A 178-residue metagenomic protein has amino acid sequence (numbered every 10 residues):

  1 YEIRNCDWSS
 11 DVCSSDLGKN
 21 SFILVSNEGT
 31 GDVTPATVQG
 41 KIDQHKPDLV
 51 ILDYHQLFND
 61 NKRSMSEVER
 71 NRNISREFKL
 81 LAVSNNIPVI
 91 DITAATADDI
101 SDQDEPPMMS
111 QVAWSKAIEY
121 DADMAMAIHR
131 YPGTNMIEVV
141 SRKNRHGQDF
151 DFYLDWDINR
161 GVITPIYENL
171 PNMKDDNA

Functional and structural regions predicted by a protein language model:
Y1-D7: Short, exposed "boundary/linker" segments that immediately precede the start of a downstream structural module
S9-K46, D60, Y153-L154: Cytosolic-facing regulatory segments adjacent to core modules
D16-S21, Y54-L57, A97-S101: Short acidic (Asp/Glu) and glycine-rich catalytic loops that position anionic groups and cofactors
L24, D48-D53, I90, M126: Structural motif
S26-E28, D60-R72, S101-S110: Flexible beta-alpha connector loops of hexameric P-loop NTPases
D48-N86: Helical hairpin unit composed of two closely spaced alpha helices linked by a short loop
I74-A178: Phosphate-binding/switch region of NTP-binding enzymes
